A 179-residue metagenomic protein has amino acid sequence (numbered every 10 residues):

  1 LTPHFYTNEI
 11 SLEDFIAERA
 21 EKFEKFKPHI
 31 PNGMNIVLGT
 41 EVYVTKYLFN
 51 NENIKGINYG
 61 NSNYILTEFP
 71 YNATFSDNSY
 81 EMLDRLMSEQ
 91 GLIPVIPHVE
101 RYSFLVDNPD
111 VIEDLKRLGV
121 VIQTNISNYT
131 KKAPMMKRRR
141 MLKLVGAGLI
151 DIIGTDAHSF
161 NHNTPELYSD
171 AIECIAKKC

Functional and structural regions predicted by a protein language model:
L1-H4, V37-G39: Short beta-strand segments at enzyme active-site cores
F5-E9, Y43-T45, R101-L105, Y129-K132 (+1 more regions): Active-site environment of divalent metal-dependent phosphoester hydrolases
E9-I122: Extended substrate/RNA-proximal surfaces in nucleic-acid metabolism proteins
A17, R139-R140: Catalytic cores of alpha/beta
G119-K131: His/Asp/Glu-enriched short active-site or ligand-binding loop at hydrolase and phosphoryl-transfer sites
K131-M135, C179: C-terminal helical cap
L149-P165: Short acidic/histidine-rich active-site segments
Y168-C179: Mid-to-C-terminal alpha-helical segments outside catalytic/metal-binding sites
